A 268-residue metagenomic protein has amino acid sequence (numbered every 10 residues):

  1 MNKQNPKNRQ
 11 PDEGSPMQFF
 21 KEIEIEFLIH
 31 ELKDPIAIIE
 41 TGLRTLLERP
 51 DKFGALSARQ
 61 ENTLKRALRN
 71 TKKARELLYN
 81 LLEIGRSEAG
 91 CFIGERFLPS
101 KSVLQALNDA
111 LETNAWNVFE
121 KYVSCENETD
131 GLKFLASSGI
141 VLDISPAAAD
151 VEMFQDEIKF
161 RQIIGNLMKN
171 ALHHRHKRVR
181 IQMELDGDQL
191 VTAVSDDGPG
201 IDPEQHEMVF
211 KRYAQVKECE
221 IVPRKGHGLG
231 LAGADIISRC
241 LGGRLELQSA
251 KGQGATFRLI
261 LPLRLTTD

Functional and structural regions predicted by a protein language model:
R69-A74: Short alpha-helical segment of the dimerization/phosphotransfer core of two-component systems
S87-R96, D150-Q155: Conserved micro-motifs of the catalytic ATP-binding
K177, G242-G243: Conserved glycine-rich
R178-D188: Short beta-strand/loop element within the Bergerat-fold HATPase_c
D196: Acidic ATP/Mg2+-coordinating residue in the GHKL
I201-Y213: Short conserved segment of the HATPase_c
I237-S238: Detector for a conserved hydrophobic position within an alpha-helical segment of the HATPase_c
